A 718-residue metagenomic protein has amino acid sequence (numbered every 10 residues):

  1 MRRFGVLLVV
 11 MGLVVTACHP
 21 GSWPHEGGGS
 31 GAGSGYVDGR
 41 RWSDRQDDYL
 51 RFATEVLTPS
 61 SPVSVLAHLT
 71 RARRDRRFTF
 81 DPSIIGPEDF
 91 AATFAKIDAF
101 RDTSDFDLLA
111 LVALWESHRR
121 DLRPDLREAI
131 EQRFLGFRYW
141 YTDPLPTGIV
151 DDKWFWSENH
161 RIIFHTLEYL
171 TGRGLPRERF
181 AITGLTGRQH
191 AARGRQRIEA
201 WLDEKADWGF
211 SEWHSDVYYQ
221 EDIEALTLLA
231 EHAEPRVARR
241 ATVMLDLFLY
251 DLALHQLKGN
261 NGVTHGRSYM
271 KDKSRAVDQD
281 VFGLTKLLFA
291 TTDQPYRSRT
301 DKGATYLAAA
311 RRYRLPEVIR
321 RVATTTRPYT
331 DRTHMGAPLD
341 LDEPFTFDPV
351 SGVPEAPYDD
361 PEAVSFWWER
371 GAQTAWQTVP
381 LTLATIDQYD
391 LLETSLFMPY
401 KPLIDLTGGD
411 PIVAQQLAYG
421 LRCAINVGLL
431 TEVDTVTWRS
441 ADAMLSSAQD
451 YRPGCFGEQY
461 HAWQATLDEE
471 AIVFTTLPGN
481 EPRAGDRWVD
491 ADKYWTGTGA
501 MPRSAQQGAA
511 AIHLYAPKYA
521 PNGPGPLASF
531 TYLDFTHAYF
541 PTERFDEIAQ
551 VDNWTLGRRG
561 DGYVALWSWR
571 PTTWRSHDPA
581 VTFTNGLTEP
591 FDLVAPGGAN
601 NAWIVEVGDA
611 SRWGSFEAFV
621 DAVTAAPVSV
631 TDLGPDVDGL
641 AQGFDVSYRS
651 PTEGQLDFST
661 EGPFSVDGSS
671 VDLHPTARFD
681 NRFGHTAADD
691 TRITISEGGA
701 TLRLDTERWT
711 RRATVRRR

Functional and structural regions predicted by a protein language model:
M1-S22: Secretory targeting and sorting signals
W23, G27-I163, L175-P176, L185-I198 (+1 more regions): Ser/Thr/Asn(+Pro)-rich, low-complexity disordered segments
L109-A113, I162-G174, Q220-E231: Contiguous, well-ordered alpha-helical segments that form the cores/surfaces of helical PPI scaffolds
G136-P146, R173-R177, K205-G209, D216-Q220 (+1 more regions): Aromatic-lined carbohydrate-binding surfaces of glycoside hydrolases
Y169-R179, R188-A191, R275-L287: N-terminal hydrophobic signal/anchor transmembrane helix of membrane proteins
R188-H255: Internal, well-ordered domain-core segments that constitute the primary functional module of diverse proteins
T227, P235-A310: Extended amphipathic alpha-helical segments with heptad-repeat/coiled-coil character used for oligomerization, fusion
